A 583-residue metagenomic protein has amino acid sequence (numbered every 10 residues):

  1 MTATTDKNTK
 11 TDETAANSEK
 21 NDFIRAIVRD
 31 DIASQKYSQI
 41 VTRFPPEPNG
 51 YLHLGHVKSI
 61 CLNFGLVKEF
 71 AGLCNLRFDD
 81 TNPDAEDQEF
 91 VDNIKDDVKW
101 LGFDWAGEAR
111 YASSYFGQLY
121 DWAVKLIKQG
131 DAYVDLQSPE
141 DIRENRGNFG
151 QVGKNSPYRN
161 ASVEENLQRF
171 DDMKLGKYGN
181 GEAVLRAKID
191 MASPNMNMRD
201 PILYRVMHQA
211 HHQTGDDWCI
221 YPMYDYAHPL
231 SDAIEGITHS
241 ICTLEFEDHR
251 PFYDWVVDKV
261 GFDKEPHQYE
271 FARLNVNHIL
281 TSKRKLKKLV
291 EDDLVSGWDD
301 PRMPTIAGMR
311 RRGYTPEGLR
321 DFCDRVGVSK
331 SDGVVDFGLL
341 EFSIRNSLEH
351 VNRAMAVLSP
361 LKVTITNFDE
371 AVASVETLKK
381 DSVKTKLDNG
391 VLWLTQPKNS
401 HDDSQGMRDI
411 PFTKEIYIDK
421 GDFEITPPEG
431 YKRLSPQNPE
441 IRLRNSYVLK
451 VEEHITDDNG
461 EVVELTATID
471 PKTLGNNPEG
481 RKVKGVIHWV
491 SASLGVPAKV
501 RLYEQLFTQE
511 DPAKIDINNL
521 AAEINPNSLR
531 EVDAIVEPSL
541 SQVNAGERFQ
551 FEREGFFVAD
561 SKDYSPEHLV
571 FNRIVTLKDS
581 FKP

Functional and structural regions predicted by a protein language model:
T2-T4, D12-N17, F23, I27 (+6 more regions): Auxiliary tRNA-acceptor-end handling modules of aminoacyl-tRNA synthetases
E19-R29, A33-K95, A210-T243: N-terminal catalytic cores of NTP/NDP-binding nucleotidyl/phosphoryl-transfer enzymes
P45-N49, R77-A85, G107-G117, E140 (+5 more regions): Conserved short loop/turn motifs at secondary-structure junctions
D80-N82, Q88, K125-K285, L340 (+4 more regions): Active-site cores that bind ATP or allylic diphosphates and position pyrophosphate for catalysis
F90-S113, W122-A123, G130-Y133: A glycine-rich helix N-cap at a beta->alpha junction
K264-S343, S347: Long, charged, mostly alpha-helical binding arms that flank functional sites
I425-P436, N525-F549, R553: A conserved acidic, glycine/proline-rich C-terminal tail/linker
R442, Y447-I524: C-terminal, non-catalytic macromolecule-binding modules
